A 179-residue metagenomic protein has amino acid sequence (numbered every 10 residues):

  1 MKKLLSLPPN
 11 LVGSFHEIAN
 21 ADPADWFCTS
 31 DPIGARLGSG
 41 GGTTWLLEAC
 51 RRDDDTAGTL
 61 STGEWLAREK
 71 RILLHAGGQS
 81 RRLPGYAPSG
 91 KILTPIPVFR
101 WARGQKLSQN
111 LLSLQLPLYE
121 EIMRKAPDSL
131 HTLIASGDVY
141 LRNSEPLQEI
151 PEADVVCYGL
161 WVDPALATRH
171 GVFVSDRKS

Functional and structural regions predicted by a protein language model:
M1-S179: Unchanged
